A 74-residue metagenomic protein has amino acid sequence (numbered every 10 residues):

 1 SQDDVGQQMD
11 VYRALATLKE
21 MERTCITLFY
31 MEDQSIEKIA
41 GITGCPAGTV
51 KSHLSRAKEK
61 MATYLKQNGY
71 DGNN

Functional and structural regions predicted by a protein language model:
V5, R13, G41-G44, K58-N74: C-terminal edge and immediately downstream basic/flexible tail or linker adjoining helix-turn-helix-like DNA-binding
D10-L18: Short amphipathic alpha-helical boundary/capping segments
M21-E22: The N-cap/first-turn positions of alpha helices within or immediately adjacent to helix-turn-helix DNA-binding domains
C25-F29: A short pre-motif secondary-structure segment
S35, G44-T49: Helix-turn-helix DNA-binding motif, specifically the short coil turn and the N-cap/start of the second
H53-R56: Residues within the DNA-recognition helix of helix-turn-helix
